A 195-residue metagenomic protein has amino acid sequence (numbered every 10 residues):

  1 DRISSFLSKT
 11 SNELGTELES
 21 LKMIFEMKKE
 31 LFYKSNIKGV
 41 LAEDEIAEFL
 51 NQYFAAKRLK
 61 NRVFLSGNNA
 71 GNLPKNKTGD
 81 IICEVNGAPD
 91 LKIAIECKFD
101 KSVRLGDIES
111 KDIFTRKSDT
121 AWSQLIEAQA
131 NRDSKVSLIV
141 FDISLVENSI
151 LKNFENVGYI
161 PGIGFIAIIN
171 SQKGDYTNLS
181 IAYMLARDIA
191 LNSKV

Functional and structural regions predicted by a protein language model:
D1-V140: Extended, gly/pro-poor, charged amphipathic helical "stalk/hinge" elements that serve as dimerization and scaffold
I3, L7, F141-N148, I181-R187: Noncatalytic linker/hinge segments flanking ATPase motor cores
G106-D107, I150, T177-I181: Short conserved micro-motifs at the rims of enzyme active sites and ligand-binding pockets
N131-N156, N170: Nucleic-acid nuclease catalytic cores
N156-G164: TOPRIM-like Mg2+-dependent DNA-processing core and adjacent phosphate-binding/basic surface
I163-V195: Non-catalytic C-terminal interaction segments of nucleic acid-processing enzymes
